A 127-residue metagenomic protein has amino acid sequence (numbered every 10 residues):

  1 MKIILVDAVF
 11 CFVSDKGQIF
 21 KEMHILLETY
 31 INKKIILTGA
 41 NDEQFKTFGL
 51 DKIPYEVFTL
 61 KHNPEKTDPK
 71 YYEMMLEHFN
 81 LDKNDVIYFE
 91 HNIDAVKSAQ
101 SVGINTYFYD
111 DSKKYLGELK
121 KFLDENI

Functional and structural regions predicted by a protein language model:
M1-L5, D85, E125-N126: Non-catalytic pre-domain segments flanking phosphatase-related domains
I4-Q18, M23-G49, T59-K61: Substrate-recognition element of Asp-dependent hydrolases with the DxDx(T/V) motif
G17-Q18, K66-P69, K113: Conserved phosphate-coordination/catalytic loops
Y30, D51-I53, V102-I104: Short, structured coil segments at secondary-structure junctions
N32-I35, K83-V86, N105: Short active-site oxyanion
D42-N84: Substrate-recognition "cap/lid" segment bordering the active-site pocket of phosphatases
E73-H78, E118-I127: Short amphipathic alpha-helix with an adjacent loop that forms part of the alpha/beta core around
I87-K120: Acidic, Mg2+-coordinating phosphoryl-transfer loop and its flanking beta/alpha structural elements, shared across
